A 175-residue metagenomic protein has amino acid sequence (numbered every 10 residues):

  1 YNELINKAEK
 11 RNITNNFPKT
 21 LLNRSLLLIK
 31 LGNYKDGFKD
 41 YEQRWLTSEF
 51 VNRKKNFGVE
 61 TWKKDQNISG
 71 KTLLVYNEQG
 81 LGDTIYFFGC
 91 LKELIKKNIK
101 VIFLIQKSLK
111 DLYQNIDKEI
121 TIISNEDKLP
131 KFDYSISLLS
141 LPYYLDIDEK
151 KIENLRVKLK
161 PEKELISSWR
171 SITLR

Functional and structural regions predicted by a protein language model:
Y1-R175: Alpha-helical solenoid repeat scaffolds of the TPR/TPR-like class and their adjacent stem/linker regions that mediate
